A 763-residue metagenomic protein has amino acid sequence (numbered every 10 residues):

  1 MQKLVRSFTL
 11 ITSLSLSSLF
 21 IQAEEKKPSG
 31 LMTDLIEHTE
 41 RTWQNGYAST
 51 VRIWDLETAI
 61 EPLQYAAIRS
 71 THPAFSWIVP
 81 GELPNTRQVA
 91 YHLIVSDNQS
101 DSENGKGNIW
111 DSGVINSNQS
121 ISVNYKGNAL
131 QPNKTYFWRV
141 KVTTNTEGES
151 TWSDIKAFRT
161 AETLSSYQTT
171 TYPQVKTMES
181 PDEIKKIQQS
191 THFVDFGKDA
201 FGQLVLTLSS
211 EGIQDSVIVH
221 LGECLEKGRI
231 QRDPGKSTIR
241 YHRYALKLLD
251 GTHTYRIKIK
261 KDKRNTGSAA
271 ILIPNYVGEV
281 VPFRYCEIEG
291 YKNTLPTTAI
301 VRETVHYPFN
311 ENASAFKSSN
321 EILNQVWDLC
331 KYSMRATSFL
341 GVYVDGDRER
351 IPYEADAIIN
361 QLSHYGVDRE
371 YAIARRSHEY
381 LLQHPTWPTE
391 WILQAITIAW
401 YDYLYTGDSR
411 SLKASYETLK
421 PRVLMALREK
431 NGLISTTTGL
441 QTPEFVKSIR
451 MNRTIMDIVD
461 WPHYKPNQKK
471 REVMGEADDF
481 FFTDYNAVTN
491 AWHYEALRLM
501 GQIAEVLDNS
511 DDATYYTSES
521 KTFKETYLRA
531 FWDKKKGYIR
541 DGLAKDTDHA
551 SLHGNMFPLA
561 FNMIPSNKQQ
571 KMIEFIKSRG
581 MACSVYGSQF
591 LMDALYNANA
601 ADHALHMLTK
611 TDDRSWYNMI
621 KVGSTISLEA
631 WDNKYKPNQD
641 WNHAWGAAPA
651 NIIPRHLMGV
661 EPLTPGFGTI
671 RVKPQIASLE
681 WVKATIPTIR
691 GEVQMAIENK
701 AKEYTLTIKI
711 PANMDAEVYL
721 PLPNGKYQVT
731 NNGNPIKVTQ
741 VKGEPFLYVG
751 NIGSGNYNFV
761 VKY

Functional and structural regions predicted by a protein language model:
M1-K27: Bacterial Sec-dependent N-terminal signal peptides
E24-L340, D356, E370-I373, R410: Extracellular/oxidizing-compartment recognition motifs
Q88, F201, G278-F283, A355 (+5 more regions): Short, solvent-exposed loop/turn segments at the edges of secondary structure
A129, I230-R232, I239-Y244, I259-K260 (+5 more regions): The feature captures the catalytic groove of carbohydrate-active enzymes
D195, Y276, F316, N320 (+15 more regions): Hydrophobic alpha-helical scaffolding
Y291, I359-D368, A395-S411, W492-S510 (+3 more regions): Well-ordered alpha-helical scaffold segments within catalytic/enzyme domains
V326-L329, E370-L381, R410-A426, E505-L528 (+3 more regions): Extended, well-ordered alpha-helical scaffold segments
T517-S518, E525, D602-Y763: Non-catalytic C-terminal accessory modules of carbohydrate-active enzymes
